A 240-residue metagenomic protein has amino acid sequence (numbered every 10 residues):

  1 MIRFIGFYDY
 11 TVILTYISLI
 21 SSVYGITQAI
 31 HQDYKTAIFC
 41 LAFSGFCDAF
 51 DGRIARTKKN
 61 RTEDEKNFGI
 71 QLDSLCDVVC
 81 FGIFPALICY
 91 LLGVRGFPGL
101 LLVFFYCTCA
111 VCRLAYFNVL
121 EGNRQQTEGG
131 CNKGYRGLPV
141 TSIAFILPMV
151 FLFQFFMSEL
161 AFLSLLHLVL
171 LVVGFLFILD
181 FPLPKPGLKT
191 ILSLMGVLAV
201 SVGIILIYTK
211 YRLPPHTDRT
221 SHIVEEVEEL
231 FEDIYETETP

Functional and structural regions predicted by a protein language model:
M1-G52, G174-P215, F231-Y235: Topogenic membrane-insertion module of multi-pass membrane proteins
R3-I13, N67-L75, C131-R136, L160-S164 (+1 more regions): Short, amphipathic, aromatic/basic-enriched membrane-interface segments that mark the entry/exit of transmembrane
T11-Y16, T57-R113: Multi-pass membrane catalytic core of lipid/isoprenoid biosynthesis enzymes
L14-I20, C40-F43, V79-G82, F104-T108 (+4 more regions): Lipid-exposed faces of alpha-helical membrane segments in multi-pass integral membrane proteins
Y24-F39, V79, I83-F104, M149-L165 (+1 more regions): Helix-coil boundary and interhelical linker segments in multi-pass alpha-helical membrane proteins
R56-R61, V111-Q126, F175-K185: C-terminal ends of transmembrane helices
T127-P240: C-terminal membrane-associated helical module and adjoining short loops/tails
